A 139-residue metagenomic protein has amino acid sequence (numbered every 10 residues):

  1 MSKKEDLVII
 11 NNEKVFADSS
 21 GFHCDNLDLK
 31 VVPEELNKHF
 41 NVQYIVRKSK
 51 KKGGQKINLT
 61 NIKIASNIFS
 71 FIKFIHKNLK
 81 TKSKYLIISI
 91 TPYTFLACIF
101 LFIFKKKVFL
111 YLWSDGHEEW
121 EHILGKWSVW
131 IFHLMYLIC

Functional and structural regions predicted by a protein language model:
M1-K51: N-terminal subdomain of nucleotide-sugar transferases
D6, S83-K84: Structural motif
N12-S20, L110-L137: Acceptor-binding helix/loop patch of EC 2.4 sugar-transfer enzymes, predominantly nucleotide-sugar-dependent
D18-G21, G54, L96-I99, W120-E121: Short glycine-/acidic-enriched loop or helix-start segments at secondary-structure transitions that form or flank
V31-E34, H76, I103, S128-C139: Membrane-proximal helix-turn-helix segments that form the acceptor-binding/catalytic region of lipid-linked
H39-F40, T81-S83, K105: Short, well-ordered alpha-helix to beta-strand connector turns
R47-K77, L124-S128: A short, charged, and often flexible helix/loop element on the N-terminal side of the glycosyltransferase catalytic
Y85-E119: An aromatic- and histidine-rich active-site surface loop
